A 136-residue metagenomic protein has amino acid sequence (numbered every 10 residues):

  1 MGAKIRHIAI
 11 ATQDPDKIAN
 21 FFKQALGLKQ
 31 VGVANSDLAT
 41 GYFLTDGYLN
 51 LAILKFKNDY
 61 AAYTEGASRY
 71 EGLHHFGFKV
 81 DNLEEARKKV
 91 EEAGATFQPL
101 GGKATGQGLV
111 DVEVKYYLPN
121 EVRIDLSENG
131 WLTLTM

Functional and structural regions predicted by a protein language model:
M1-A19, L73-F76, S127-M136: N-terminal beta-strand motif that seeds the catalytic metal site of vicinal oxygen chelate
K4-Q13, Y42-T45, T64-K89, V112-Y117: Vicinal oxygen chelate
A9-L51, L100, G106-Q107: Core segments of cupin and vicinal oxygen chelate
I18-F21, A86-V90: Hydrophobic side chains in well-ordered alpha-helices
A25, G77, G94: Conserved functional loop/turn residues at catalytic and ligand-binding sites
K29-A67, V112, Y116-G130: Conserved short beta-strand elements that form part of the metal-binding/catalytic scaffold of enzyme active sites
R87-M136: Vicinal oxygen chelate
